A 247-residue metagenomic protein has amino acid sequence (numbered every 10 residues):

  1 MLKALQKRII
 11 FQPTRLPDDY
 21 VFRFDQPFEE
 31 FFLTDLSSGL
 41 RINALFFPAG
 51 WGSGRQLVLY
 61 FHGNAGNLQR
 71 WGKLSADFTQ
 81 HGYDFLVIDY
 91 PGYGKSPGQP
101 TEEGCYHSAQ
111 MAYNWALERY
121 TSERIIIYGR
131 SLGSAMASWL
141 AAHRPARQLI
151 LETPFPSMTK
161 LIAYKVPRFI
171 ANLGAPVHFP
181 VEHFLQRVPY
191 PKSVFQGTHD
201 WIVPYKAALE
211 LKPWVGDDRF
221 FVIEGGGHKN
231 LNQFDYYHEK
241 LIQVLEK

Functional and structural regions predicted by a protein language model:
M1-T34: An N-terminal hydrophobic leader/cap segment in hydrolases
S37-W115: Membrane-embedded segments
W115-E118, S122-V166: Primarily recognizes the serine-hydrolase "nucleophile elbow" in alpha/beta-hydrolase and SGNH/GDSL folds
P154-F184, Y190: Mobile cap/lid helix-loop segments that gate and shape the active-site cleft of serine hydrolases
R187-P189, V194-Q196, D200: Short beta-strand/loop motif that positions the catalytic acidic residue of the alpha/beta-hydrolase fold
W201-A207: Conserved alpha/beta-hydrolase "acid-adjacent" motif
G226-Y236: Catalytic histidine-centered segment of alpha/beta-hydrolase-like enzymes
D235-K247: Catalytic active-site module of serine/aspartate enzymes centered on a nucleophile-bearing elbow/loop
